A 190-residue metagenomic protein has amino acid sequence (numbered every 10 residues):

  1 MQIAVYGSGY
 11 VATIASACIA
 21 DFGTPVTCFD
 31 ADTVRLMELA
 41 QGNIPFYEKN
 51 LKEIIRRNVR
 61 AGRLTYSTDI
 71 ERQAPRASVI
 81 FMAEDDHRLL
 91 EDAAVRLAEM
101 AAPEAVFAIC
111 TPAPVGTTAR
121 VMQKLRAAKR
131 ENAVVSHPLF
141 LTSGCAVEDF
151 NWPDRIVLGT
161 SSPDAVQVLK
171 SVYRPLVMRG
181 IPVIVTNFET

Functional and structural regions predicted by a protein language model:
Q2, P25, A31-A77, D86-R88: Conserved N-terminal Rossmann-fold NAD(P) cofactor-binding segment
S8-G9: Glycine-rich Rossmann-fold phosphate-binding loop(s) that bind the pyrophosphate of adenine dinucleotide cofactors
A12-T13: N-terminal Rossmann-fold NAD(P) dinucleotide-binding loop
S16, A20-D21: Gly/Ala-rich phosphate-binding loop of Rossmann-like dinucleotide-binding domains, activating on the conserved
R72-Q73, M100, D149-F150: Structural alpha-helical scaffold elements that stabilize or flank donor/cofactor-binding regions in carbohydrate
F81-E84, C110, G159: Short, well-ordered coil/turn residues at beta-beta hairpins and beta-strand->alpha-helix junctions within
D86-C145: Rossmann-like NAD(P)(H) cofactor-binding subdomain of soluble oxidoreductases
K124-V135, V147-T190: Internal alpha-helical scaffold of NAD(P)-dependent oxidoreductase catalytic cores
